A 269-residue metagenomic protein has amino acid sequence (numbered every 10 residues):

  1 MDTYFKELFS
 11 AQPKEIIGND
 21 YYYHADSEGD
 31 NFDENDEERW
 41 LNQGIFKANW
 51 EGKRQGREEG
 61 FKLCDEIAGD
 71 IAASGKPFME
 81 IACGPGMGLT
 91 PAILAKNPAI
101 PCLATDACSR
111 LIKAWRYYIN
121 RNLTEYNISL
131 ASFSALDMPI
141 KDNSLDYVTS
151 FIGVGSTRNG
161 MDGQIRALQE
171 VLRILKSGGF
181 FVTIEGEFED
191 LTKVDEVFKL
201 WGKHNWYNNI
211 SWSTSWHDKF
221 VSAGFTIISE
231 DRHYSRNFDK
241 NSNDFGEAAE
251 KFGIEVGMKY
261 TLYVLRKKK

Functional and structural regions predicted by a protein language model:
M1-N31: N-terminal auxiliary segments of SAM/dcSAM-dependent transferases
A25-I67: Class I SAM-dependent methyltransferase Rossmann-like catalytic core, especially the SAM/SAH-binding loop
P77-M79, G84-D137: Class I SAM-dependent methyltransferase SAM/SAH-binding core
L136-V148: A short acidic, Gly/Pro-enriched loop at the edge of an enzyme's catalytic core that lines a small-molecule cofactor
S150-V154: A short beta-strand submotif of the Rossmann-like class I SAM-dependent methyltransferase core that lines
T157-E170: A short, conserved alpha-helix within the catalytic core of class I
G178-E185: Conserved beta-strand signature within the Rossmann-like core of class I S-adenosyl-L-methionine
K193-F220: Conserved Class I S-adenosyl-L-methionine
